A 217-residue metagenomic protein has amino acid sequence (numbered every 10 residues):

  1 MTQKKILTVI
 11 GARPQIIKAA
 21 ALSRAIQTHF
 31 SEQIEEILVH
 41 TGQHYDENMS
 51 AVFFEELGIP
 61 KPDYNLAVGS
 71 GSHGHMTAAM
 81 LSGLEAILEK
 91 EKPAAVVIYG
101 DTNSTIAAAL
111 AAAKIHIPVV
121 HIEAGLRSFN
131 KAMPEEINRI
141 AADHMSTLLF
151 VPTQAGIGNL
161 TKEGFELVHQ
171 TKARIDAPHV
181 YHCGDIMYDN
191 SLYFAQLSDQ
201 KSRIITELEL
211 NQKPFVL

Functional and structural regions predicted by a protein language model:
T2-I6, A25-I34, Q43, I59-K61 (+6 more regions): Non-catalytic terminal and connector segments of soluble metabolic enzymes
L7-I10, I16-Q27, F53, N65-I175: Active-site and donor-binding regions of nucleotide-sugar-utilizing enzymes
T8, L38-H40, H121, H182: Structural beta-sheet core signal
A20-A21, M49, F53, G58-D63 (+5 more regions): Solvent-exposed, flexible loop/coil residues
E32-M76: Conserved nucleotide-sugar phosphate-binding/catalytic loop shared by glycosyltransferases and other
H44-N48, S146-L217: A nucleotide-sugar donor-handling region in carbohydrate enzymes
